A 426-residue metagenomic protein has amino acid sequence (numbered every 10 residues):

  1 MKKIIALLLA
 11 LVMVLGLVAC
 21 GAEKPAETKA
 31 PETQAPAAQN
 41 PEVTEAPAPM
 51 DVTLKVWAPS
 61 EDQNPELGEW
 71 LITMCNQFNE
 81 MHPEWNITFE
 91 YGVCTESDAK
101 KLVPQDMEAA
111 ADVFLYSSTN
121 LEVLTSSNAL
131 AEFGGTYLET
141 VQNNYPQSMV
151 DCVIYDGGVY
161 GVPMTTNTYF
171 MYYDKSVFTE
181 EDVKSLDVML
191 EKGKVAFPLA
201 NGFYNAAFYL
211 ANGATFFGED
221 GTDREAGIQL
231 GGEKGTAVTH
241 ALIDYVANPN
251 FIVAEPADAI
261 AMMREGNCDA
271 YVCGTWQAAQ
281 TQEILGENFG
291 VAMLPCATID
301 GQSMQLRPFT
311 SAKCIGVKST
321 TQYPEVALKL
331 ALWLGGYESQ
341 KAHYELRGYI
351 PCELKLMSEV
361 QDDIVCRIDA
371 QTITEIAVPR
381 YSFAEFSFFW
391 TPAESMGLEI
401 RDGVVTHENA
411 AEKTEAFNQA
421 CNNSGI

Functional and structural regions predicted by a protein language model:
A6, C20-N120, T298, Q419-I426: Conserved N-terminal structural module of periplasmic/extracytoplasmic solute-binding proteins
A46, S118-F170, E181, A292-M293 (+2 more regions): Hinge/lid segment of periplasmic solute-binding proteins
W57-P59, F114, V246-Y323: Extracytoplasmic/periplasmic substrate-binding proteins
Q77, M81-N144, Y160-G161, D269-A270 (+3 more regions): Extracytoplasmic "Venus flytrap"/periplasmic binding protein-like
P104, A109-D112, E139-Y173, K194-P198 (+2 more regions): A structural signal for short loop-to-beta-strand junctions that line the ligand-binding cleft of periplasmic/secreted
Y160-M164, Y169, D187-I228, C268: Extracytoplasmic/periplasmic solute-binding protein
R224-E255: Glycine-centered hinge/linker elements that transmit conformational signals in sensory and ligand-binding systems
R347-C352, C366-N423: C-terminal capping/gating helix-and-loop segments adjacent to ligand/active sites or protein-protein/ligand interfaces
